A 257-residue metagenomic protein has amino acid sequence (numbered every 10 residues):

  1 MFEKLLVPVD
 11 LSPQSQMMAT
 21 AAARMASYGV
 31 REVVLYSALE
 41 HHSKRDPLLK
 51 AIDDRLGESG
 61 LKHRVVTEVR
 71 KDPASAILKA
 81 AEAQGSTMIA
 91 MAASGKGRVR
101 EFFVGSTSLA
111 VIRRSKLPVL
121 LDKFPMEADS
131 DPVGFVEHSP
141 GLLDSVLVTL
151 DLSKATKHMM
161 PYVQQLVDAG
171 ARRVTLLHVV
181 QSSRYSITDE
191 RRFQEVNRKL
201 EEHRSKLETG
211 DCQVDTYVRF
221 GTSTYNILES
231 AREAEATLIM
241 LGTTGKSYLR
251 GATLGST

Functional and structural regions predicted by a protein language model:
M1-M17, R24, M88, A110-M159 (+1 more regions): Intrinsically disordered or low-complexity boundary/linker segments at protein termini and domain junctions
K4, R31-V34, K62, D144-S145 (+2 more regions): Residues at the starts of beta-strands that form the adenosine-phosphate
M18, R45-D46, F102, D131-P132 (+4 more regions): Short, well-ordered secondary-structure micro-motifs
A19, A23, S27, L78 (+3 more regions): A structural alpha-helix within SAM-dependent methyltransferase catalytic domains
T20-K62, T67, K79-E82, F135-E137 (+1 more regions): Acidic, proline/glycine-rich short linear motifs
E40-H41, D54, E58-I89, S94-G97 (+2 more regions): Structural beta-alpha unit
A81-G134, A231-T257: Gly/Ser-rich helix-loop-strand patches that form or flank binding pockets for ribonucleotide-derived cofactors
S139-L207: Conserved small-residue-rich
